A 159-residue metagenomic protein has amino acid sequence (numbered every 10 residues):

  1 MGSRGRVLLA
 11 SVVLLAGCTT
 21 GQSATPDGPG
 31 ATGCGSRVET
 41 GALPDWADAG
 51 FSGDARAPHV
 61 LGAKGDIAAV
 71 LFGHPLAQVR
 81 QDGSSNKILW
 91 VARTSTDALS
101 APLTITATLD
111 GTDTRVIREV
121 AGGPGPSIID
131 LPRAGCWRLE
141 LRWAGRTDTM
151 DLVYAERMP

Functional and structural regions predicted by a protein language model:
M1-L8: Bacterial N-terminal signal peptides that target proteins for export
L8-L9, G65: Low-complexity, intrinsically disordered regions enriched in charged/polar residues
L15-G17: C-terminal motif of bacterial Sec signal peptides marking the signal peptidase cleavage site
G21-P132, C136-P159: Contiguous segments within soluble domain cores/interaction surfaces
